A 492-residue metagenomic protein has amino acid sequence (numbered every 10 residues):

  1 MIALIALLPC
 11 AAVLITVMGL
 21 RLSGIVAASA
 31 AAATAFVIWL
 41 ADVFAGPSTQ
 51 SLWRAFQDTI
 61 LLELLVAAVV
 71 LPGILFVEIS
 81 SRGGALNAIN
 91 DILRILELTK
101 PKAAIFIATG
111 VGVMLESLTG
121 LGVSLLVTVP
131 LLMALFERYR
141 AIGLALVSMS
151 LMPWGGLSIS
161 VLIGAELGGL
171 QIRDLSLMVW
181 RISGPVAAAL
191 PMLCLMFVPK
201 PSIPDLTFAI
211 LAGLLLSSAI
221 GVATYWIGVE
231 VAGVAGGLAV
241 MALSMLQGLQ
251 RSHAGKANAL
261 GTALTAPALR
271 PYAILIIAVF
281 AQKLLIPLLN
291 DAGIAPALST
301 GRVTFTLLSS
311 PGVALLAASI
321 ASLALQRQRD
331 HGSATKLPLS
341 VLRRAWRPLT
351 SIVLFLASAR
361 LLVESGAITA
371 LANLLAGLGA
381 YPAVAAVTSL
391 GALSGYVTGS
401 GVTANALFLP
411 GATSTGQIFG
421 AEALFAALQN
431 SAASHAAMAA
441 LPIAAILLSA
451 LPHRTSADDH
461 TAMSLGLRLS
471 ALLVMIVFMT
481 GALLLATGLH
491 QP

Functional and structural regions predicted by a protein language model:
I2-A6, V13-S51, V69-G84, S244-H253 (+4 more regions): Structural signal for alpha-helical transmembrane segments and their membrane-water exit/capping regions in multi-pass
L4, L62-V66, L93-I107, L135-I142 (+3 more regions): Membrane-interfacial loop-to-helix junctions in multi-pass transporters
L65-V66, E78-N87, M114-L126, L151-S158 (+3 more regions): Short helix-coil transition sites and intra-membrane helix breaks within transmembrane domains of multi-pass
T99-P130, I352-A357, A380-G411: Hydrophobic alpha-helical transmembrane segments of multi-pass integral membrane proteins, predominantly secondary
P101-V113, R138-W154, D174-A189, P382-Y396 (+1 more regions): Alpha-helical transmembrane segments of multi-pass membrane proteins
V123-A134, I159-L170, V402-T415, I443-T455: Re-entrant/interfacial helical elements at transmembrane boundaries that shape and gate the permeation pathway
R140-L246, E422-F425, I446-L483: Membrane-core helix-loop-helix motifs of multi-pass transport proteins
A254-S394: Transmembrane helical segments that form the transport core of multi-pass membrane transport proteins
